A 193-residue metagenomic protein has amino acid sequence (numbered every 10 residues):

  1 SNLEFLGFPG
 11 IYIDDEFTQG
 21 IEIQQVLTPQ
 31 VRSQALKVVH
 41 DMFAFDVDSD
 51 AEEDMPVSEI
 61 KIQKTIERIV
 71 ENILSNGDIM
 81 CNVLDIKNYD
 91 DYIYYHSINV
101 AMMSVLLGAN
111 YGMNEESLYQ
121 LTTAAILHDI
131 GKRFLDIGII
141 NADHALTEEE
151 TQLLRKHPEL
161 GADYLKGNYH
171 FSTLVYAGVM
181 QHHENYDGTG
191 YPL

Functional and structural regions predicted by a protein language model:
S1-D14: His/Asp/Glu-rich acidic catalytic environments and adjacent acidic regulatory segments
T18-R155, E159-M180: Acidic/His-rich, divalent-metal-binding segments that scaffold phosphate/diphosphate chemistry
H183: Glycine-rich beta-alpha junction loops
Y191-L193: Acidic loop->beta-strand submotif enriched in PP2C/PPM serine/threonine phosphatases
